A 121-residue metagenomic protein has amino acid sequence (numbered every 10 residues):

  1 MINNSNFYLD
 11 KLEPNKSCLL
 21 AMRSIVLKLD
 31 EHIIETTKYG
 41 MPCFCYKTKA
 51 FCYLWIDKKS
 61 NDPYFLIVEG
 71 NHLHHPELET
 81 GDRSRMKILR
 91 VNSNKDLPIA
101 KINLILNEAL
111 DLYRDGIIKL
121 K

Functional and structural regions predicted by a protein language model:
M1-K121: Charge-dense, helix-prone N-terminal extensions
